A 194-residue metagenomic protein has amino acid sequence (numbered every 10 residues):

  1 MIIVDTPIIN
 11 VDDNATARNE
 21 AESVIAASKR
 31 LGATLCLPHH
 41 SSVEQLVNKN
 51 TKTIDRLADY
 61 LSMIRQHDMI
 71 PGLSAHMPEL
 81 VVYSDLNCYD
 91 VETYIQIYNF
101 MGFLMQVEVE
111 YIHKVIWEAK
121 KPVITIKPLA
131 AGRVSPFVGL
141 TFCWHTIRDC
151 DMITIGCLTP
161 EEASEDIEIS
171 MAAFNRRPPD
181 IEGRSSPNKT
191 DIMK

Functional and structural regions predicted by a protein language model:
M1-I8, K52-M69, I112-T125: Alpha-helix-loop-beta-strand connector modules within alpha/beta enzyme cores
M1-T51: Active-site beta->alpha loop and helix N-cap motifs at the rims of alpha/beta catalytic domains
M1-V4, C36-P38, P71-L73, T93-Q96 (+2 more regions): Hydrophobic faces of well-ordered beta-strands that scaffold small-molecule active sites in alpha/beta enzyme cores
T6-I9, H40-E44, A75-E79, N99-F100 (+2 more regions): Active-site-proximal loop/turn and secondary-structure-junction residues that shape catalytic pockets, frequently
A15-A17, A21, E44-Y60, P78-Y83 (+3 more regions): Active-site-adjacent beta->alpha loops and helix N-cap segments on the catalytic face of soluble alpha/beta enzymes
L31-T34, R65-H67, L86-I95, E118-P122 (+1 more regions): Glycine-enriched alpha-helix->loop->beta-strand junction motifs that scaffold or abut catalytic
Y94-L104: His/Asp/Glu-enriched short active-site or ligand-binding loop at hydrolase and phosphoryl-transfer sites
E110-T125, L129-K194: Structured C-terminal cap/extension of enzyme domains
